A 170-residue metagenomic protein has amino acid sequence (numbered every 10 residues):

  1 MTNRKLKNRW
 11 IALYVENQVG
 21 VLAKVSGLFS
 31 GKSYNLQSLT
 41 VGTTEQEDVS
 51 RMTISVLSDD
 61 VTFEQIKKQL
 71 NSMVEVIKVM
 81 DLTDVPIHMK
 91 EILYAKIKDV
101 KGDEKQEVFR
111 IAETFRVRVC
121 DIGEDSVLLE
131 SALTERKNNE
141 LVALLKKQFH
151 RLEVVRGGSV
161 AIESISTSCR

Functional and structural regions predicted by a protein language model:
M1-R51, S58-R170: Long, contiguous binding/interaction regions
